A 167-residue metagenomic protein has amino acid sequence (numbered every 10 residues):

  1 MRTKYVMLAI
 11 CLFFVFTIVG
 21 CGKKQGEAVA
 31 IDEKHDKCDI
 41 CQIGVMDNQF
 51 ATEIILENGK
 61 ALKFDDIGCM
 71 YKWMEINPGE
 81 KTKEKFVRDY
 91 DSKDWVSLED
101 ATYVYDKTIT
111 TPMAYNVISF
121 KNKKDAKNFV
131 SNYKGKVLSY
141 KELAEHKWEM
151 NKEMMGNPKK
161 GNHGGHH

Functional and structural regions predicted by a protein language model:
M1-Y5: Positively charged n-region of N-terminal signal peptides that target proteins for export
V6-F14: Sec-dependent N-terminal signal peptides
T17-G20: C-terminal motif of bacterial Sec signal peptides marking the signal peptidase cleavage site
G22-K24: Bacterial signal peptide processing site
G26-K34: Short, flexible, mixed-charge glycine/proline-rich loop motifs that serve as phosphate/nucleic-acid-contacting
K34-P78: Post-signal-peptide N-terminal segment of Sec-exported extracytoplasmic proteins
V96-S139: Surface-exposed, polar helix/loop patches in the mature regions of secreted/periplasmic/lumenal proteins that form
N122-K123, K127-H167: C-terminal partner/receptor-binding element of secreted or periplasmic proteins
